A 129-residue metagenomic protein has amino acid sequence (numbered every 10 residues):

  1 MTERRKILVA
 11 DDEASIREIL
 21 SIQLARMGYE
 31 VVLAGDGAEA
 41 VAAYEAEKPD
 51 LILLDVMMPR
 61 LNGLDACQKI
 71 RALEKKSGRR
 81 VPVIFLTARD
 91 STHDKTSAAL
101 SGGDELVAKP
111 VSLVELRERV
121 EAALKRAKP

Functional and structural regions predicted by a protein language model:
R17, P59-N62, S91, P110: The feature encodes the CheY-like receiver
E18-R26: Charged docking surfaces used in two-component/phosphorelay signaling
G28-G35, A43: Short hydrophobic/Thr-rich beta-strand motif most characteristic of the beta2 strand and flanking loop of CheY-like
D36-E39, N62-Q68: Acidic catalytic/metal-coordinating carboxylates
E47-L53: Active-site beta3 strand of CheY-like receiver
D65, R79, D90-L106, E118: Alpha4 helix (beta4-alpha4-beta5 surface) of REC/receiver domains from two-component response regulators
V111-E121: C-terminal output helix
